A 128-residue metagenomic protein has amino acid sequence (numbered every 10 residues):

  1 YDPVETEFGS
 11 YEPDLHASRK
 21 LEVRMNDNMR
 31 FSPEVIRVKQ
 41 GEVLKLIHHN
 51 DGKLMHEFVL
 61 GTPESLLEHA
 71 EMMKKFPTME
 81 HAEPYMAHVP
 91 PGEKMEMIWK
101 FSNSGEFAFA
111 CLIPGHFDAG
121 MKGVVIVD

Functional and structural regions predicted by a protein language model:
Y1-R24, S65-T78, H116-D128: Extracytoplasmic/periplasmic copper-protein system
V4, R30, E83-D128: Extracellular/periplasmic metallocenter environments
P13-V43: N-terminal edge beta-strand
E22, E57-G61: Beta-strand signatures of extracellular beta-sandwich domains
H48-N50: Asparagine-centered strand-capping/turn motif at beta-strand->loop junctions
G52-M55: Extended, low-complexity, turn-rich repeat/linker tracts enriched in Gly/Pro/Ser/Thr and Asp/Glu that occur
